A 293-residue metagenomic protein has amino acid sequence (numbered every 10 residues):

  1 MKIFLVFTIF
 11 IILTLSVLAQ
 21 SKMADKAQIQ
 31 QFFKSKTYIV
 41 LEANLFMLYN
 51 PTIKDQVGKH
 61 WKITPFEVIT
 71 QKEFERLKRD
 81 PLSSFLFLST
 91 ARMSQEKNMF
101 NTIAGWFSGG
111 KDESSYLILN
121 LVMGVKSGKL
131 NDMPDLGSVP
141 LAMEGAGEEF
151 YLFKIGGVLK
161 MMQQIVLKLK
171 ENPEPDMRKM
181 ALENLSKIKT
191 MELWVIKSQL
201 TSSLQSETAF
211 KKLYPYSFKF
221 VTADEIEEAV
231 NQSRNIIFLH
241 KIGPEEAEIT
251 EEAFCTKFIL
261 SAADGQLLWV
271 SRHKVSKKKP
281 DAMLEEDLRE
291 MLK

Functional and structural regions predicted by a protein language model:
M1-D25: Bacterial Sec-dependent N-terminal signal peptides
K2, E75-K78, E228-A229: A general structural signal for short secondary-structure junctions and capping/turn motifs
L18-D55, W61-T64, G156-I196, L200-T201 (+1 more regions): Sec-dependent signal peptide cleavage junction
Q20-L117: Start-of-domain marker
G58-I69, A209-V221, A263-G265: Structural alpha-beta junctions
L86, L119-L121, L193: Hydrophobic beta-strand residues in large extracellular and virion-surface proteins
T90-G156, E227-K293: Amphipathic beta-strand/beta-sheet edge segments enriched in Tyr/Trp
L167-F254: Flexible, glycine-rich surface segments
